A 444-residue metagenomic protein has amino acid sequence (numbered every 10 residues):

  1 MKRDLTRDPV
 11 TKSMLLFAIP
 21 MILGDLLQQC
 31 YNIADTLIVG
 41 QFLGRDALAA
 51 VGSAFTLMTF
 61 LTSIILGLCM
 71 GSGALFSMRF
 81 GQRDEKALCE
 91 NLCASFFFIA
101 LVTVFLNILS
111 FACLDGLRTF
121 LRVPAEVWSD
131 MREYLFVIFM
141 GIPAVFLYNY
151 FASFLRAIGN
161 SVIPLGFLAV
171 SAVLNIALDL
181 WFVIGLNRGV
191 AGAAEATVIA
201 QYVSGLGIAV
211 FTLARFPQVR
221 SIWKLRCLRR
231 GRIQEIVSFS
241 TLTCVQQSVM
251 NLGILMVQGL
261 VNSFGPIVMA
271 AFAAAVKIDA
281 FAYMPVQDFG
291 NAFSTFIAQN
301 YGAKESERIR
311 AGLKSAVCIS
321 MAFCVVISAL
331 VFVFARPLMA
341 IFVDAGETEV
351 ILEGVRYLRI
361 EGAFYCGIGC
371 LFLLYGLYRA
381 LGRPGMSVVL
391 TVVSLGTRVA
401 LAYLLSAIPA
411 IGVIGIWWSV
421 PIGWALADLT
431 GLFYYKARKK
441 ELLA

Functional and structural regions predicted by a protein language model:
M1-A18, F76-G141, G185-T241, I297-F364 (+1 more regions): Short alpha-helical transmembrane segments in multi-pass integral membrane proteins
L5-L43, T56-G71, L75, A100-N107 (+4 more regions): N-terminal transmembrane alpha-helices
L16-D35, V137, S171, A200-S204 (+4 more regions): Transmembrane helical elements of multi-pass membrane transporters/channels
L26, C30-A49, R118-A125, W181-R188 (+6 more regions): Helix-terminus/linker motif at the lipid-water interface of multi-pass membrane proteins
R45-T56, L135, A194, P266-F281 (+2 more regions): Small-residue hotspots at the loop-to-helix junctions and early N-terminal turns of transmembrane alpha-helices
L48-I108, V145-P164, A271-A335, I368-L390: Small-residue-rich hydrophobic transmembrane alpha-helices
F60-S63, N175-D179, G205-A209, F281-M284 (+3 more regions): Hydrophobic transmembrane alpha-helices of multi-pass small-molecule transporters
C69, I138-R156, P164-A172, A193-I208 (+4 more regions): Short runs within selected transmembrane alpha-helices of multi-pass transporters and secretion channels
